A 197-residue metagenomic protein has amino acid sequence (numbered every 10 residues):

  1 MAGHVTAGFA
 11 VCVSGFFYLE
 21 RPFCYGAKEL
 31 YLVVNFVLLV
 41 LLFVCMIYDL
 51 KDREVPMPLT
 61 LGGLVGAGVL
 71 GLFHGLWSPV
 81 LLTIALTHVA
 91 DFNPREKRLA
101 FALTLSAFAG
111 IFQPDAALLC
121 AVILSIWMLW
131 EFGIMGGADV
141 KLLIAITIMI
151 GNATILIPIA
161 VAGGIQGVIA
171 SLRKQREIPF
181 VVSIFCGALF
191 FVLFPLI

Functional and structural regions predicted by a protein language model:
M1-I197: A membrane-topology feature that recognizes alpha-helical transmembrane segments and their immediate juxtamembrane
